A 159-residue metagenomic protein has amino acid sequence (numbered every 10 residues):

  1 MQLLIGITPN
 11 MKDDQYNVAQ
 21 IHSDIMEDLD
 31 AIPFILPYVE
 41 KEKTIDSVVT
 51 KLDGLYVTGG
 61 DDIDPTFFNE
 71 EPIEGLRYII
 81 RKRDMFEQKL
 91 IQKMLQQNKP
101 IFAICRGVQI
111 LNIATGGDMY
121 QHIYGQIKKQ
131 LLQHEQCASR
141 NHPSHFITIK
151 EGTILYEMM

Functional and structural regions predicted by a protein language model:
M1-F102, N112-Y120, Y124-M158: N-terminal beta1-alpha1 cap of cysteine-dependent amidohydrolase-like domains
C105: Conserved G/P- and acidic residue-centered "switch" motifs that form tight phosphate/ATP-binding loops in soluble
V108: The feature captures the ABC ATPase H-loop/switch
